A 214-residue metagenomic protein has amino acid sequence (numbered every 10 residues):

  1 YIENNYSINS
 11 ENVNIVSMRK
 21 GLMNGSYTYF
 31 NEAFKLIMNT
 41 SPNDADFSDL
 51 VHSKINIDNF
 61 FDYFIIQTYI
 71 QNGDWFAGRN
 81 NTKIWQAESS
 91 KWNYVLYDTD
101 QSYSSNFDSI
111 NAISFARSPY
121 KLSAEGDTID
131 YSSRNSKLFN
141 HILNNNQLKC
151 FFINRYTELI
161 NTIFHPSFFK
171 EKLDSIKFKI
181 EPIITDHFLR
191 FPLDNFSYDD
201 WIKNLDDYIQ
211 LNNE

Functional and structural regions predicted by a protein language model:
Y1-N24, T28: Conserved ATP-binding subdomain of kinase catalytic cores across diverse folds
G21, S26-E214: Middle-to-C-terminal accessory/interaction subdomains
